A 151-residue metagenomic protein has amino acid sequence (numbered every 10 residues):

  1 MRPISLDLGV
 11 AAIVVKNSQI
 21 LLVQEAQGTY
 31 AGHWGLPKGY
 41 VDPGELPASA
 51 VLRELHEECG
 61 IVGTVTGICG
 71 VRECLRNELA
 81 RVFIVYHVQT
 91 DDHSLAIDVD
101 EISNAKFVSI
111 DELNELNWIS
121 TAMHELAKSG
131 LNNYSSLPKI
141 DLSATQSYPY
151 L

Functional and structural regions predicted by a protein language model:
M1-I20: Conserved N-terminal beta-strand and adjoining loop/helix that marks the start of the Nudix/MutT-like hydrolase domain
A12, I68, Y86-V88: A structural signal for short, well-ordered beta-strand segments
Q19-E57: Conserved Nudix-box catalytic region and its N-terminal flanking loop in Nudix hydrolases and closely related
V62-G70: A short coil-to-beta-strand element that immediately follows conserved catalytic motifs
C74-L95, K106, E112, I119 (+2 more regions): Active-site-adjacent beta-strand/loop module that shapes the phosphate/pyrophosphate-binding cleft
D100-L151: Nudix hydrolase/Nudix homology domain
